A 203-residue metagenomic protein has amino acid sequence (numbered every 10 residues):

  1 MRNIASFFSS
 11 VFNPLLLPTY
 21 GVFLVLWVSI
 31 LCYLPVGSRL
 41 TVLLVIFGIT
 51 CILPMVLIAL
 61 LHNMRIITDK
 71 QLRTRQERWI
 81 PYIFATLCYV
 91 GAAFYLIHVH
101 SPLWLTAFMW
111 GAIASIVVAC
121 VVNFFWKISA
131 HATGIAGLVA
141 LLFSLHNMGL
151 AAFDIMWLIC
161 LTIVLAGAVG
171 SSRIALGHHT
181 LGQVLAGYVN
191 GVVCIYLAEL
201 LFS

Functional and structural regions predicted by a protein language model:
M1-S6: Short, Lys/Arg-rich, polar N-terminal cytosolic tail immediately upstream of the first transmembrane signal-anchor
F8, D69-F84: Juxtamembrane helix-capping/reentrant segments at transmembrane boundaries
S9-S29: The first (N-terminal) embedded transmembrane alpha-helix
S29-S38, I67-K70, H98-P102, G149-A151 (+1 more regions): Membrane-interface helix termini and inter-helical loops of multi-pass transporters
V36-I52, R75-Q76, Y188: Loop-to-helix transition at the N-terminal end of transmembrane alpha-helices
A59-L72: Cytosolic, membrane-interface loops and tails of multi-pass inner-membrane proteins
F84-A93, G134-V139: Core segments of transmembrane alpha-helices that mediate helix-helix packing or line hydrophobic substrate/ligand
V99, W104-S203: Membrane-embedded catalytic cores of phosphoryl/pyrophosphoryl-handling enzymes
